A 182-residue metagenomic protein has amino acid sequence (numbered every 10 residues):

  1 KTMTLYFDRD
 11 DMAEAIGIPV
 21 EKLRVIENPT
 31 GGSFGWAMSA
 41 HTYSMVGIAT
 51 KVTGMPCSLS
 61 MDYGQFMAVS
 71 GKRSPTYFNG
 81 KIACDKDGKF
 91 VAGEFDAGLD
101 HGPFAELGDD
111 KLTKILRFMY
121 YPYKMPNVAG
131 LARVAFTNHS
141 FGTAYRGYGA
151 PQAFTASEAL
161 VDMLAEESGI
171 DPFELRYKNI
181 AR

Functional and structural regions predicted by a protein language model:
K1-R182: Structural alpha/beta core scaffold segments of enzyme domains
